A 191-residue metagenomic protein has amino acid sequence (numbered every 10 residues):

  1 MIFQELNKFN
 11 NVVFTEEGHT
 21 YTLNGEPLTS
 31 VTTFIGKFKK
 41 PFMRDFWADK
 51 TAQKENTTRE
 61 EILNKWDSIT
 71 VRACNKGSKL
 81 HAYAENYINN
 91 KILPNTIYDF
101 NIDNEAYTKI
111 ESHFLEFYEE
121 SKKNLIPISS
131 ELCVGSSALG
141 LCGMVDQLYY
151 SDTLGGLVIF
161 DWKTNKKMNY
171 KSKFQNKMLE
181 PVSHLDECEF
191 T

Functional and structural regions predicted by a protein language model:
M1-K79: Charged, glycine-rich intrinsically disordered N-terminal tails and low-complexity linkers that flank
F3-L6, S68-C188: Catalytic cores of nuclease domains that cleave nucleic-acid phosphodiester backbones
T191: Pseudouridine synthase
